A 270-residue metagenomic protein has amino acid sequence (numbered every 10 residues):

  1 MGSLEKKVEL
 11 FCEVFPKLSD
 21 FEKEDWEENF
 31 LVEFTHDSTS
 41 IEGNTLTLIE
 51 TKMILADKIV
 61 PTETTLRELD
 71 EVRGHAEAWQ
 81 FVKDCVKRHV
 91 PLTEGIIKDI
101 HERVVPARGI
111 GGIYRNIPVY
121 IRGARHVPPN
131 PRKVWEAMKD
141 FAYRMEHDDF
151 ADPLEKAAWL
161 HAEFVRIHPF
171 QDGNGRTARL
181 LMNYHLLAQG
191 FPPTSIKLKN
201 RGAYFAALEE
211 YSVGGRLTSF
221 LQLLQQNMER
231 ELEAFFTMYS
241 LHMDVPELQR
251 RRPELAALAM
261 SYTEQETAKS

Functional and structural regions predicted by a protein language model:
M1-D172, R176-S270: FIC/Doc superfamily catalytic core
